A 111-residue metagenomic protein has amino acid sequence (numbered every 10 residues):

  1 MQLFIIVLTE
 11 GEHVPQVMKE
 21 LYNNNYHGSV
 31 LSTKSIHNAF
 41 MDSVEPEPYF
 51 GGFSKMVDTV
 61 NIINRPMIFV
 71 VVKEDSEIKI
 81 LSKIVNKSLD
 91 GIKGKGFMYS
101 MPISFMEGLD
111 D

Functional and structural regions predicted by a protein language model:
M1-D111: Positively charged, small/polar-rich N-terminal and surface patches that mediate targeting and assembly and bind
